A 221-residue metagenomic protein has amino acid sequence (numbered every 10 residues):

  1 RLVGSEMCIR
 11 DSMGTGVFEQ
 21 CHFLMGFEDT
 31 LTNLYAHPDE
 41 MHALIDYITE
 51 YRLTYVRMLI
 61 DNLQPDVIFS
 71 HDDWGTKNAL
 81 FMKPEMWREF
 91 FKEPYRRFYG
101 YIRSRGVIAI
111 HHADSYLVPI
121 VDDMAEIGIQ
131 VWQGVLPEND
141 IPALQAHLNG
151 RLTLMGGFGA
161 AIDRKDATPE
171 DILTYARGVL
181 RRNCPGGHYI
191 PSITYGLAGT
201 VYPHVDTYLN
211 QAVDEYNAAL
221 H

Functional and structural regions predicted by a protein language model:
L2-C8: Short, small-residue-biased leader/transition segments that mark boundaries at the very start of proteins
E6, D66, Q130: Conserved acidic residues
S12-N33, N62-W87, L117-D123: Active-site-proximal loop/short-helix segments that contain or immediately flank catalytic acid/base residue(s)
F27-D46, T76-K92, E126-V131, K165-D166: Glycine-rich tight-turn/loop motif centered on a GG-T
A36-M58, E89-R97, Y101-S104, D171-G178 (+3 more regions): A non-catalytic, amphipathic alpha-helix used as a structural packing/dimerization or gating element in enzyme scaffolds
Y55-W74, N183-Y195, G199: Active-site groove signature of glycoside hydrolases
Y99-H221: Catalytic-face loop-and-helix region of soluble metabolic enzyme cores
